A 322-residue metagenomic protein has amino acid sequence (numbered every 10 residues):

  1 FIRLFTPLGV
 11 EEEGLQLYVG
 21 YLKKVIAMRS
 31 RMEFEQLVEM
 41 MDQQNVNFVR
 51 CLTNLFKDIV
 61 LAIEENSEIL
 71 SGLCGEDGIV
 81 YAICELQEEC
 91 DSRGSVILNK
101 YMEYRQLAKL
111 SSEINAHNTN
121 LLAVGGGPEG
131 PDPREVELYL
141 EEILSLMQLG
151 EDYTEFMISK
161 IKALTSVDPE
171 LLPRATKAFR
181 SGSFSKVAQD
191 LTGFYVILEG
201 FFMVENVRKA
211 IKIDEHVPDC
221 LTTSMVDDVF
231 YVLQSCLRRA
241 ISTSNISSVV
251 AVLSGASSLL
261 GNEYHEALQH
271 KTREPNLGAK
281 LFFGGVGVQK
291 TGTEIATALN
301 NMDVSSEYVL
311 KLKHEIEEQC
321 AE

Functional and structural regions predicted by a protein language model:
F1-L191, Y195-V217: Extended, noncatalytic alpha-helical scaffold/tether regions
V46, E141, S145-I158, K162-K177 (+1 more regions): Extended alpha-helical rod/solenoid/coiled-coil scaffold segments used as assembly/tethering elements in large
